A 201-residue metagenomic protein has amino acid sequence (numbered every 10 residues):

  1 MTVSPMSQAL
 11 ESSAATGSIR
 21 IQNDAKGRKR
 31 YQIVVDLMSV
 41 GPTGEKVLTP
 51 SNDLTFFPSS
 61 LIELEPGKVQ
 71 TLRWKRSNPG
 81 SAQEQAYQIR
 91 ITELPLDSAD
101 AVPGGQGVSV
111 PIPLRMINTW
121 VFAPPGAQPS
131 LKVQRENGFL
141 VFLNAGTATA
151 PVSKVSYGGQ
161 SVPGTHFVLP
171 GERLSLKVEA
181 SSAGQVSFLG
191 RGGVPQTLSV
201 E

Functional and structural regions predicted by a protein language model:
M1-A25, L61, G126-R135, T165: Beta-sheet-dominated interaction scaffolds and their linkers
A14, K26-R28, G80-E84, A150: A cross-taxa feature marking solvent-exposed loop/turn segments within ectodomains of secreted and single-pass membrane
A14-S18, V69-T71, R115-I117, N137-F139 (+1 more regions): Intrinsic-disorder/low-complexity, polar/charged segments enriched in Ser/Thr/Lys/Arg/Asp/Glu/Gln
I19-A25, L140-A148: Asparagine-centered strand-capping/turn motif at beta-strand->loop junctions
K26-T49, T147-V162, G192: Short acidic, flexible loop segments centered on an aromatic residue
K46-G80, G159-G184: Intrinsically disordered, low-complexity Pro/Gly/Ser/Thr-rich segments with frequent PxxP/GP/PP motifs and embedded
S77-Q128, A183-E201: Terminal connector regions
E136-F142, S153-V155: Charged linear interaction tracts used for macromolecular binding and regulation
